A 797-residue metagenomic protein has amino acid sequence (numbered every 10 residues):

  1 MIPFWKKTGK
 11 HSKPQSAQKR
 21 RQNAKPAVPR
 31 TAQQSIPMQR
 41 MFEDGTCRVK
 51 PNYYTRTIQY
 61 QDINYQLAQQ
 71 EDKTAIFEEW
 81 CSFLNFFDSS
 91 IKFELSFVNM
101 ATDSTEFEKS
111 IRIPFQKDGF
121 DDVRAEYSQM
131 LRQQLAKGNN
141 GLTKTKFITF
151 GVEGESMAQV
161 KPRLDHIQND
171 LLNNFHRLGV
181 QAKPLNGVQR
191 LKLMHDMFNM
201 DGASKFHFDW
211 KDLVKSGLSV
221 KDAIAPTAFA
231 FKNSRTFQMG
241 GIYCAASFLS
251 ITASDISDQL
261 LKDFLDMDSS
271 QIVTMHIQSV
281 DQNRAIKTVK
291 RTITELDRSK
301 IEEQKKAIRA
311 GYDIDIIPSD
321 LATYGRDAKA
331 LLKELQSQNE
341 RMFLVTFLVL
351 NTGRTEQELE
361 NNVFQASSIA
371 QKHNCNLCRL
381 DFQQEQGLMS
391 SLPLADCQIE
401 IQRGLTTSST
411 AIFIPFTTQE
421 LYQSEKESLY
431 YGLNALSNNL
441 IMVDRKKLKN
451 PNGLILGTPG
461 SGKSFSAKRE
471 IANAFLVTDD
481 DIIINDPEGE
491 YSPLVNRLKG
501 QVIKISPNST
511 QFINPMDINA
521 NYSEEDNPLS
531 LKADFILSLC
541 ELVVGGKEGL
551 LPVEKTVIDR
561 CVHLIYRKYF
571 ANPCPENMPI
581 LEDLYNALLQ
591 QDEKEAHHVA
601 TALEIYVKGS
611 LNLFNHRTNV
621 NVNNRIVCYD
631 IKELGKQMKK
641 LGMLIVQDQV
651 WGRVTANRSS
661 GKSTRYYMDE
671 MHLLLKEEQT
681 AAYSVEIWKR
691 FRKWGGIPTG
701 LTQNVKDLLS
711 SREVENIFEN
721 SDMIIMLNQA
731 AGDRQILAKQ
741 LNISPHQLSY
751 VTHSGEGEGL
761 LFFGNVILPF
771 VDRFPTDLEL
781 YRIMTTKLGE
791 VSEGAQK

Functional and structural regions predicted by a protein language model:
I2-T418: Extended, folded cores of ATP/NTP-driven motor/assembly subunits in large transport and secretion machines
I63, Q70-S89, S96, M100 (+11 more regions): P-loop NTPase motor domains
I455: Hydrophobic anchor at the beta1->P-loop junction of P-loop NTPases
K463: Conserved lysine of the Walker
S466: Hydrophobic positions on the alpha1 helix immediately C-terminal to the Walker A/P-loop
N473-I483: Post-Walker A helix-loop "phosphate-sensing" segment adjacent to the P-loop in P-loop NTPases
K499-I503, E713-M726: A short helix-turn-beta junction within AAA+ P-loop NTPase domains corresponding to the substrate/partner-engaging
L741-Q796: Conserved P-loop NTPase
